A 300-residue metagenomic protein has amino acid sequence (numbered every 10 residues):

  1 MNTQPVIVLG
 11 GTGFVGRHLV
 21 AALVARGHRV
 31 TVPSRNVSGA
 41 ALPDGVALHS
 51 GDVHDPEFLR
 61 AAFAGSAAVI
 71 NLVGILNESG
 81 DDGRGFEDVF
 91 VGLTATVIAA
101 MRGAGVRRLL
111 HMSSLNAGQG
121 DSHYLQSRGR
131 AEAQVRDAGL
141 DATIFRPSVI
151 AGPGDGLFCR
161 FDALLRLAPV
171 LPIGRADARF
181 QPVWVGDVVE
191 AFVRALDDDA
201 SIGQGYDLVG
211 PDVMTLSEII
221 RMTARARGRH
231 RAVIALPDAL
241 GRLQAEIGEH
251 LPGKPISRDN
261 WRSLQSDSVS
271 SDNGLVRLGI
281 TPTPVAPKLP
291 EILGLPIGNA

Functional and structural regions predicted by a protein language model:
T3-R26: N-terminal Rossmann NAD(P)H-binding glycine-rich loop of SDR-like oxidoreductase domains
R17, V91, G129: Residues forming the Rossmann-fold NAD(P)(H) cofactor-binding site
S38-L42, V46-T96, A100-G103, L115-G120: NAD(P)H-binding glycine-rich loop region in Rossmannoid oxidoreductase-like domains and their noncatalytic homologs
S113, E132-G156, R160-A163: Conserved beta-loop-beta element that borders a ligand/cofactor-binding pocket
G156-L157, R175-D197, G203-D207: Substrate-positioning beta->alpha
F161-G174: A short C-terminal helix-loop "cap" of Rossmann-like NAD(P)-dependent dehydrogenase/epimerase domains
R194-S257, S270-A300: Mid/C-terminal beta-alpha module of Rossmann-like enzyme folds, strongest in SDR-family dehydrogenases/epimerases
